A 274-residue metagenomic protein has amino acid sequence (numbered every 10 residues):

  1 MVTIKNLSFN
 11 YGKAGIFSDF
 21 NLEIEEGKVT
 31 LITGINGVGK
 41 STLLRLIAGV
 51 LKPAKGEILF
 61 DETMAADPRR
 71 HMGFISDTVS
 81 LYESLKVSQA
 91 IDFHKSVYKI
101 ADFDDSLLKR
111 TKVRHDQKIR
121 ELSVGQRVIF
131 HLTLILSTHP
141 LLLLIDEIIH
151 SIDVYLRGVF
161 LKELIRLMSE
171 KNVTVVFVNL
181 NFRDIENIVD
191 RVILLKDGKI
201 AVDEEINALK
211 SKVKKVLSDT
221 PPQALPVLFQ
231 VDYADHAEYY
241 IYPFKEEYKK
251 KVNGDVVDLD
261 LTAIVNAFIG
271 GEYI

Functional and structural regions predicted by a protein language model:
V2, F17-D19: Conserved structural motif at the start of ABC-family nucleotide-binding domains
T33-I35: The feature captures the beta-strand-to-loop junction immediately N-terminal to the Walker
A48: Helix-to-loop junction immediately C-terminal to a conserved catalytic motif
G56-P68: Conserved ABC transporter NBD signature motif
T78-F130: ABC-family P-loop ATPase nucleotide-binding domains
F229, Y233-I274: C-terminal coupling/interaction segments
